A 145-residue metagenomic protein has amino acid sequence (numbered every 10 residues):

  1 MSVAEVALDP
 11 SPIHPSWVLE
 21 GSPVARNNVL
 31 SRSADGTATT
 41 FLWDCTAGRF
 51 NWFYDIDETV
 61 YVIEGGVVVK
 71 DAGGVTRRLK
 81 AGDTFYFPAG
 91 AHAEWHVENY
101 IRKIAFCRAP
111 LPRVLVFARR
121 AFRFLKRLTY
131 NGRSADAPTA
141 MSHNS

Functional and structural regions predicted by a protein language model:
M1-G36, A137-S145: A short, N-terminal "cap"/entry segment at the start of jelly-roll beta-barrel domains of the cupin/DSBH fold
A25, A38-T40, R102: Intrinsic-disorder/low-complexity, polar/charged segments enriched in Ser/Thr/Lys/Arg/Asp/Glu/Gln
G36-Y54: Conserved short histidine dyad/triad with adjacent acidic residue
G48-F50, G74, G90-H92: Short beta-turn/strand-loop junction motif enriched in small, turn-promoting residues
W52-A81: A short beta-strand-loop-beta hairpin characteristic of the jelly-roll/cupin
K80-A81, A89-V114: Ligand-binding loop in jelly-roll beta-barrel domains
R113-S145: Acidic/histidine-enriched, glycine/proline-rich intrinsically disordered or flexible terminal extensions
